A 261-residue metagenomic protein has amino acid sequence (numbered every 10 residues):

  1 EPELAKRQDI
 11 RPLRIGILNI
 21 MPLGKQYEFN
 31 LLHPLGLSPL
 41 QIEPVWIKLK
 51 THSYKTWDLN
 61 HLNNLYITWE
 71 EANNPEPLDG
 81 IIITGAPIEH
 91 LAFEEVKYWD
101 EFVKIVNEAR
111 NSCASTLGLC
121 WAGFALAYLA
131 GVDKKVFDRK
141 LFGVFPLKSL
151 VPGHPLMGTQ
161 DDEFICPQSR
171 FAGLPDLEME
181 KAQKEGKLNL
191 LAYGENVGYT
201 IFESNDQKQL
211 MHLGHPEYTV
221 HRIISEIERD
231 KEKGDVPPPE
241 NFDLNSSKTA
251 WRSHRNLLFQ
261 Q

Functional and structural regions predicted by a protein language model:
E1-T51, Y66-I67, N73, P77 (+1 more regions): Amide-donor transfer/coupling interface in amidating biosynthetic enzymes
Y27-N30, T56-L59, F93-E94: Short, glycine/acidic-enriched capping/hinge loops at junctions between secondary-structure elements
K50-N64: N-terminal beta-loop-helix "entrance" segment that forms/cooperates in small-molecule cofactor or anionic ligand
N60-W69, F93: Helical hinge/lid and interdomain linker segments adjacent to catalytic or ligand-binding clefts that mediate domain
L78, I83-H154: Cysteine-nucleophile active-site neighborhood
